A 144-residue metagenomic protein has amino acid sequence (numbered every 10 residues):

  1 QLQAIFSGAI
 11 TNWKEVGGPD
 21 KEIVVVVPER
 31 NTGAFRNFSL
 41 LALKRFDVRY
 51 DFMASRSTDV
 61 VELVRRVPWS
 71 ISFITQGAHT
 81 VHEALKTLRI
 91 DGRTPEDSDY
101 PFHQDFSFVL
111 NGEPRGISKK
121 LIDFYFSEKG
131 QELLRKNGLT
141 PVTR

Functional and structural regions predicted by a protein language model:
Q1-R144: Exported/periplasmic ABC-transporter solute-binding proteins
